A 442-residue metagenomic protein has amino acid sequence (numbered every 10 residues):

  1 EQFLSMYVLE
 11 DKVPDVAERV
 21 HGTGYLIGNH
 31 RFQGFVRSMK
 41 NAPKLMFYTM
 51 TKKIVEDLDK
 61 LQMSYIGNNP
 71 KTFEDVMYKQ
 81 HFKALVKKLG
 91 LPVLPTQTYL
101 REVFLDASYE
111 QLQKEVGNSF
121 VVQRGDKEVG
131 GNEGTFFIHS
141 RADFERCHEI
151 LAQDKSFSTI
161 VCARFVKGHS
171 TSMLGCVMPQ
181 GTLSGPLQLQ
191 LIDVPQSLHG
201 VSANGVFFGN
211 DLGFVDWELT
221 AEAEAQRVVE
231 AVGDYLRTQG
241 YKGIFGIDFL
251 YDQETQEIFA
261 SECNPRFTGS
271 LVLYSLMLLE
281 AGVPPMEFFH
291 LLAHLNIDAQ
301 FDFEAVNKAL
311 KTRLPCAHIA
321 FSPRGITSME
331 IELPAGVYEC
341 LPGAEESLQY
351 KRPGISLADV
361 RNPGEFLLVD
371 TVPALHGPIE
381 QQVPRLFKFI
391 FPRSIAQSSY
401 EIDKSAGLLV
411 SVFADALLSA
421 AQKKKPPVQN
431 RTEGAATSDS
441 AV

Functional and structural regions predicted by a protein language model:
E1-D75, H81, E102-A107, P392-S394 (+2 more regions): ATP-binding N-terminal substructure of ATP-dependent carboxylate-amine bond-forming enzymes
Q80-G131, F136-I138, F144-E145, L151: Hydrophobic, small-residue-rich alpha-helical packing segments that form membrane-like cores
P95, S119-C147, S170-S172, V194-E218: Glycine-rich phosphate-binding loop of ATP-grasp-fold ATP-dependent ligases
H139-H199, Y251-F259, T312-P315, A320-I326 (+2 more regions): Phosphate-binding site of ATP-dependent enzymes
K167, G175-A231, N264-L291: ATP-dependent carboxylate/phosphate-activation module, predominantly the ATP-grasp catalytic core and closely related
L236-V272, N307-S328: Conserved metal-phosphate-binding beta-hairpin within the catalytic cores of diverse ATP-dependent phosphoryl-transfer
L291-V442: Peripheral (often C-terminal) accessory segments that flank ATP-dependent C-N-forming ligase machineries
